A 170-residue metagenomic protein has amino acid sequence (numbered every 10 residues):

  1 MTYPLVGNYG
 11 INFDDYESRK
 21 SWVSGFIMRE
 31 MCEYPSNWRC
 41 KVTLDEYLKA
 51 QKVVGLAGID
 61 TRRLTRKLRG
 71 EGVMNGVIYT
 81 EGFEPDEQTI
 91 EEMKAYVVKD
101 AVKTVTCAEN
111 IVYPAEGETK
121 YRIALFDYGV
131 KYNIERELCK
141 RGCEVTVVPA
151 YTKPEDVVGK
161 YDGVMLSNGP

Functional and structural regions predicted by a protein language model:
M1-V157: RNA-binding accessory domains that recognize and position tRNA/RNA substrates
G159-V164: Short acidic/histidine-rich motifs immediately flanking catalytic phosphotransfer sites in two-component signaling
L166-P170: Glycine-rich beta-strand-to-loop/alpha-helix junction loops that act as flexible
